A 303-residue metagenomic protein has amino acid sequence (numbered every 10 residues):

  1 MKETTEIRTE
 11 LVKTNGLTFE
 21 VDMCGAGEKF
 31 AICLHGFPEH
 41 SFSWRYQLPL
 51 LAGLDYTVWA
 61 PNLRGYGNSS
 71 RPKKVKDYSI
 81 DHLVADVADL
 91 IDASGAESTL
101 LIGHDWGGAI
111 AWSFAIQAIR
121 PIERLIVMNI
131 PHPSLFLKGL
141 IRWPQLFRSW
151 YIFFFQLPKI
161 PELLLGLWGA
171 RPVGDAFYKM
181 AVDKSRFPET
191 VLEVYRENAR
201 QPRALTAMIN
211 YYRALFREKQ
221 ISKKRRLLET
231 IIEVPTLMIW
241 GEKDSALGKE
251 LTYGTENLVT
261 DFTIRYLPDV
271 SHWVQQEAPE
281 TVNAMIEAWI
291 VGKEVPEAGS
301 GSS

Functional and structural regions predicted by a protein language model:
K2-E10, L17-F19, W59, Y66-I102 (+4 more regions): Flexible "cap/lid" subdomain of the alpha/beta-hydrolase fold that forms the substrate-access gate
K13-N15, C24-A26, A31, T230-I232: Short, flexible hinge/linker loops that cap or flank conserved catalytic cores
M23-N68: Conserved HGGG/HGGXW glycine-rich cap/lid loop of the alpha/beta-hydrolase fold
H40-S41, A109, V270-S271: A short, glycine- and basic residue-enriched loop/turn that sits immediately adjacent to a domain's principal
V270-P279, N283: Catalytic histidine-centered segment of alpha/beta-hydrolase-like enzymes
K293-S303: Alpha/beta-hydrolase-fold serine-hydrolase catalytic core, especially in secreted/extracellular enzymes
